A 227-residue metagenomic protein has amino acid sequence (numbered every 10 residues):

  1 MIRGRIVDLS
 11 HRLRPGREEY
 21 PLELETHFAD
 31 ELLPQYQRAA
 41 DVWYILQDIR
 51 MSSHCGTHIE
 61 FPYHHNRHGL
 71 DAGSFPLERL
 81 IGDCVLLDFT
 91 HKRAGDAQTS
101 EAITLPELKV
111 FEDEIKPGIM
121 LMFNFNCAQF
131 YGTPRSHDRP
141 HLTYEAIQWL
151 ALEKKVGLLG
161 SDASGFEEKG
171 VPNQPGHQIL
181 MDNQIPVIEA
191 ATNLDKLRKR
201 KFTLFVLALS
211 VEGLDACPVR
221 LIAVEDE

Functional and structural regions predicted by a protein language model:
M1-E227: Active-/binding-site microenvironments in catalytic and ligand-binding cores
